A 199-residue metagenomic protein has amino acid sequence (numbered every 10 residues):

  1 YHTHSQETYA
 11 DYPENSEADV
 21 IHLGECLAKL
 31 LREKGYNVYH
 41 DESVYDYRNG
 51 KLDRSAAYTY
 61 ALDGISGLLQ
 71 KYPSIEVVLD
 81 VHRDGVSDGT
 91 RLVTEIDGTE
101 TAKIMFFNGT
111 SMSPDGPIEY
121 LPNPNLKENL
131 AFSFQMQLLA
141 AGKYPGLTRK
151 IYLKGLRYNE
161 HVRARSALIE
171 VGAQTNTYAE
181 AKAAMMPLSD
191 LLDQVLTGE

Functional and structural regions predicted by a protein language model:
Y1-E76, D84-T90, M186, L196-G198: N-terminal catalytic or cofactor-binding beta/alpha core of small enzyme domains
K34-N37, P73-V77, T101-K103, G146-L147 (+1 more regions): Loop/turn elements at helix/coil->beta-strand transitions in domains of secreted/extracellular proteins
V38-D41, V77-D80, M105-F107, K150 (+1 more regions): Structural recognition of the beta-strand scaffold that forms the well-ordered cores of secreted hydrolase catalytic
V44-K51, G116-N123, E170-G172: Active-site-proximal beta-alpha loop/turn segments in soluble metabolic enzymes
I65, D88-T94, I151-R157: Alpha-helical scaffolding within the catalytic cores of extracellular/periplasmic polymer-degrading hydrolases
S87-P124: A short, glycine/acidic-enriched catalytic loop
N125-Y152: Active-site-adjacent substrate-binding region of metalloamidase/peptidase-like peptide-processing proteins
G146-E199: Active-site-adjacent mobile loop/cap segments within catalytic or ligand-binding domains
